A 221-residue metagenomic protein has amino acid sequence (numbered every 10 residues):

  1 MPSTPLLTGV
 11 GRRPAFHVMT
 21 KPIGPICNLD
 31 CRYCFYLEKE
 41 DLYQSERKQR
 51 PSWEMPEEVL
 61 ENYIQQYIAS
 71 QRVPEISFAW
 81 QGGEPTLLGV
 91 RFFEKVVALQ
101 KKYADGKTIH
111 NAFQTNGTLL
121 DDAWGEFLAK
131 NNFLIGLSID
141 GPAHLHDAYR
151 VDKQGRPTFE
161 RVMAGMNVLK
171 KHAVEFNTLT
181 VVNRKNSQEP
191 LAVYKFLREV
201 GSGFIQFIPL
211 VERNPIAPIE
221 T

Functional and structural regions predicted by a protein language model:
M1, M19, M55, M163-M166: Detector for methionine-enriched segments
M1-K21, Q71: N-terminal [4Fe-4S]-dependent radical SAM core
P5-L7, M55, V59-Y63: Short, motif-level signal for alpha-helix interfacial/capping segments enriched in acidic residues and aromatics/proline
R13-E58: Canonical Radical SAM [4Fe-4S] cluster-binding loop centered on the CxxxCxxC motif and its immediate flanking residues
E38-L42, H144, E212-P215: A short, flexible beta-alpha/helix-coil linker loop
L60, I64-A79, L88-E212: Radical SAM/AdoMet-radical enzyme domain recognition
G83-E84: Active-site neighborhood of divalent metal-dependent phosphoester/pyrophosphate hydrolases
I216-T221: A C-terminal junction/extension of Radical SAM enzymes
